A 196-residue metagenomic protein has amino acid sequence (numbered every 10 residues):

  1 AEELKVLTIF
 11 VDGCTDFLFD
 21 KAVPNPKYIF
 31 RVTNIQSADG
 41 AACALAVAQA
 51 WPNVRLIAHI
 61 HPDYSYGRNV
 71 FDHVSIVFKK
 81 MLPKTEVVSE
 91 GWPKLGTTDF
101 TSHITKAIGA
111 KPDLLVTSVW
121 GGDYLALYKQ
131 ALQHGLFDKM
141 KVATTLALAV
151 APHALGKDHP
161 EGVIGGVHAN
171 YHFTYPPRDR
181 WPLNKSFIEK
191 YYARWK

Functional and structural regions predicted by a protein language model:
A1-E2, D99, A110-H134: Hydrophobic alpha-helical
A1-E90, K139-G165: Extracytoplasmic ligand/sensor domains, especially the bilobed periplasmic-binding protein
P26-Y28, R55-H59, P112, A169-H172 (+1 more regions): Flexible glycine/proline-enriched surface loops and loop-helix/loop-strand junctions
D39-A42, S89-K106, A126: Structural motif
L45-A50, T98-K111, Q133: Short, well-structured alpha-helical segments in soluble
Y66, D123-Y124, H172: Short glycine-rich, flexible loops that bind phosphorylated cofactors or substrates
L82-W92, K111-L114, F137-M140, A193-K196: A local structural motif
A131-K196: Extracellular/periplasmic periplasmic-binding protein-like sensory domains
